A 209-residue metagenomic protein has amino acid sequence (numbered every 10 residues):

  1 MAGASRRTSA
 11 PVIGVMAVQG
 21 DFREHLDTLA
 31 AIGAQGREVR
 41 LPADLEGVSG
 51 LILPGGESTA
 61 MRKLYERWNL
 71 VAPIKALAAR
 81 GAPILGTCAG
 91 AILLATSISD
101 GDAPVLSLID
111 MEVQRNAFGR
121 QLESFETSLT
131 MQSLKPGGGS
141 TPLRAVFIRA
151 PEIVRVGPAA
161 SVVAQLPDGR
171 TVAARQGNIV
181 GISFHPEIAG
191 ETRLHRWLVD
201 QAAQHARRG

Functional and structural regions predicted by a protein language model:
M1-R67, A72-A79, G137, T192-G209: N-terminal beta1-alpha1 cap of cysteine-dependent amidohydrolase-like domains
A2-S5, R115-G209: Amide-donor transfer/coupling interface in amidating biosynthetic enzymes
A10, V48, R80-A82, A103-P104 (+3 more regions): Short coil/turn connectors at secondary-structure junctions
V18, A89, F184: Cofactor-binding loop segments of dinucleotide-utilizing enzymes, especially the Rossmann-like FAD- and NAD(P)+-binding
F22, L45, L93, D100 (+3 more regions): Flexible, glycine-rich phosphate/dinucleotide-binding loops and adjacent beta-alpha linkers at cofactor/substrate
G36-R37, I84, I179: Hydrophobic anchor at the start of a short beta-strand that flanks the dinucleotide cofactor-binding loop
L53, G86, I182: Redox-cofactor binding/interface segments in oxidoreductases and associated redox assembly factors
E57-L134: Cysteine-nucleophile active-site neighborhood
